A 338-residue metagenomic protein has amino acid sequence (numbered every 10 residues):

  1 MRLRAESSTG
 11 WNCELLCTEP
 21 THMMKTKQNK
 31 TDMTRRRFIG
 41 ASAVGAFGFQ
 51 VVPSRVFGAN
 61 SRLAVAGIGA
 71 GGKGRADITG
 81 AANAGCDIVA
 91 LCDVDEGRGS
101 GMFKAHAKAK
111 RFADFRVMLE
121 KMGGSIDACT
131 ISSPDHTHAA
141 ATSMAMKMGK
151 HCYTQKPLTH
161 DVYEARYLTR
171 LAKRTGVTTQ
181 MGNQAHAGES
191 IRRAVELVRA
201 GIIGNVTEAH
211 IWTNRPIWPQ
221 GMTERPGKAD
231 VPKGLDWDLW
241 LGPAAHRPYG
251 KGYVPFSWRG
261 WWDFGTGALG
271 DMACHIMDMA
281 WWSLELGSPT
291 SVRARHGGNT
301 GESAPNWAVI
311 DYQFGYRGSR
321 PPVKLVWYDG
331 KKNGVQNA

Functional and structural regions predicted by a protein language model:
R2-R4: Basic polycationic patches enriched in arginine
L16, H151-Y153, T159-L235, L239: A contiguous active-site-proximal alpha/beta segment in oxidoreductase catalytic domains
K25-A46: N-terminal secretory signal peptides and thylakoid transit peptides that target proteins across membranes
A41-H106, A185-G188, A280: N-terminal Rossmann-like dinucleotide-binding module
S61-L63, C86-V89, A107-K108, G124-A128 (+3 more regions): Loop/turn elements at helix/coil->beta-strand transitions in domains of secreted/extracellular proteins
A109-Y167: Beta-loop-alpha module in the N-terminal Rossmann-like domain of NAD(P)-dependent dehydrogenases, especially those
R193, N205, H210-T266, G270-A338: Contiguous beta-strand/loop segments that form the cofactor/metal-binding neighborhood of enzyme cores
